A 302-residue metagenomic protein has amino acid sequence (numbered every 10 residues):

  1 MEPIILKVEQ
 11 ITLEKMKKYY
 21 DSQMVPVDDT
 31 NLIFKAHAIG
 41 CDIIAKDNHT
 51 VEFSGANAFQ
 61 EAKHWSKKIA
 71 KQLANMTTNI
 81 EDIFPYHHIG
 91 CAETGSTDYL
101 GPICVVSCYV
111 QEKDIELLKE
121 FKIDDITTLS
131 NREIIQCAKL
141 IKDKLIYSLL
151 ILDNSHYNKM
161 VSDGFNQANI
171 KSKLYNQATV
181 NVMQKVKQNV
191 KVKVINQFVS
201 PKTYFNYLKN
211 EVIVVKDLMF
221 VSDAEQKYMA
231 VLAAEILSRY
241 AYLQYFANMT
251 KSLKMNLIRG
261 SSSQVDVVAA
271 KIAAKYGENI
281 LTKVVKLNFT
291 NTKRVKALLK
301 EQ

Functional and structural regions predicted by a protein language model:
M1-Q302: RNase H-like, Mg2+-dependent phosphodiesterase core, and more generally RNA phosphate-backbone-engaging helix-loop
